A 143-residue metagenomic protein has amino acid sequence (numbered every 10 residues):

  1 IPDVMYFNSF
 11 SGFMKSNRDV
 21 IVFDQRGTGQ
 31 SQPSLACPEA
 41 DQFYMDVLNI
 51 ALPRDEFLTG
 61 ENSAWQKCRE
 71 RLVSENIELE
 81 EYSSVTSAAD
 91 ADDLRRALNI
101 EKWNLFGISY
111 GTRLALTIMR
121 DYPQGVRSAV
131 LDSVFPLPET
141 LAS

Functional and structural regions predicted by a protein language model:
I1-S143: Gly/Pro-rich cap/lid or specificity-loop segments adjacent to the active site
